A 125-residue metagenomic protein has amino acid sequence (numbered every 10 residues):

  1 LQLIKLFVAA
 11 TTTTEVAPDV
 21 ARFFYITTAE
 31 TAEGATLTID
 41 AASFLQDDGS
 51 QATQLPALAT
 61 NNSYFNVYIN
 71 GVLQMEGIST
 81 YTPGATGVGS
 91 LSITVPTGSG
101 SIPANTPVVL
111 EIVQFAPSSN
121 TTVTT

Functional and structural regions predicted by a protein language model:
L1-I69, L73, I112-T124: Extended beta-strand solenoid/passenger and fiber regions
V8-T13, T80-Y81, V95-T97: Intrinsically disordered, low-complexity boundary segments flanking structured domains
M75-P83: A short acidic/small-residue loop/turn micro-motif
T82-T125: Surface-exposed interaction regions enriched in Ser/Thr/Asp/Glu that occur as long low-complexity tracts or repetitive
